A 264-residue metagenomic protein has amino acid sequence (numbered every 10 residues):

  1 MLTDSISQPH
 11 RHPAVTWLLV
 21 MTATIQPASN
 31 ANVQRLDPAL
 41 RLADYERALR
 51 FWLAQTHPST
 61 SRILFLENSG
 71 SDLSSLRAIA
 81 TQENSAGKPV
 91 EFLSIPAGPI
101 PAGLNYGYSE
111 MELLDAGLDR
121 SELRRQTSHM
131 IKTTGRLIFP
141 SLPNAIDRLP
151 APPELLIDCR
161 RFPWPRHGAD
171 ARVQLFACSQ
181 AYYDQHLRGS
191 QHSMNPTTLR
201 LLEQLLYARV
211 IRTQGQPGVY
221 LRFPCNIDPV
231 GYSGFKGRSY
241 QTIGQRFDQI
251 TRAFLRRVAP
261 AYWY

Functional and structural regions predicted by a protein language model:
M1-Y264: ER/Golgi luminal nucleotide-sugar-dependent glycosyltransferases, focusing on the catalytic module
